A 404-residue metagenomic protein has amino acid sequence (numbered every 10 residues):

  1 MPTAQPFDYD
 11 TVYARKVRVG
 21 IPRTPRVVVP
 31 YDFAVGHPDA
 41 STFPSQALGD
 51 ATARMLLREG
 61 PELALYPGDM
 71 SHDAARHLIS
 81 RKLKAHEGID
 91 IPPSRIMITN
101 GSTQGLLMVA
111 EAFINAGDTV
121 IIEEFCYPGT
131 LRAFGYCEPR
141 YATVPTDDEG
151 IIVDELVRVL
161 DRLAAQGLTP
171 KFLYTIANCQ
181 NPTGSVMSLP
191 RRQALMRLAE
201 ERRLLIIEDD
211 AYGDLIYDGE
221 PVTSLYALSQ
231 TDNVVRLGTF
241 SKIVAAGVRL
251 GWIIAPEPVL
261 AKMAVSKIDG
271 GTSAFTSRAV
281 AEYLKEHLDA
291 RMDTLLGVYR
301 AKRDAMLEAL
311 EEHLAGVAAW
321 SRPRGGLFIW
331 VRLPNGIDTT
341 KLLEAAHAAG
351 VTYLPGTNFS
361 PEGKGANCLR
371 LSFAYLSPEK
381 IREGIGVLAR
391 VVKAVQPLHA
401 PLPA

Functional and structural regions predicted by a protein language model:
M1-P2, A348, E362-A404: PLP-dependent enzyme catalytic core of the Aspartate aminotransferase-like
T11-G101, M108, L284-E286, T352 (+2 more regions): N-terminal small-domain helix-loop-helix segment of the aminotransferase-like
E62-R202, G213-D232, I268, Y299 (+2 more regions): Conserved core of the PLP fold type I
D209: Glycine-centered flexible beta-alpha turn that most often forms the glycine-rich phosphate-binding loop
Q230-G297: Conserved core segment of the aminotransferase class I/II
I254, W330-R332, S372-A374: Short hydrophobic/aromatic beta-strand micro-patches that form the beta-sheet surface supporting nucleotide- or nucleic
R300-L307, A319-R332, L342: Conserved glycine-rich beta-strand-loop-beta hairpin in the small C-terminal domain of fold type I
I337-L342, E379-E383: Short, conserved charged micro-motifs
